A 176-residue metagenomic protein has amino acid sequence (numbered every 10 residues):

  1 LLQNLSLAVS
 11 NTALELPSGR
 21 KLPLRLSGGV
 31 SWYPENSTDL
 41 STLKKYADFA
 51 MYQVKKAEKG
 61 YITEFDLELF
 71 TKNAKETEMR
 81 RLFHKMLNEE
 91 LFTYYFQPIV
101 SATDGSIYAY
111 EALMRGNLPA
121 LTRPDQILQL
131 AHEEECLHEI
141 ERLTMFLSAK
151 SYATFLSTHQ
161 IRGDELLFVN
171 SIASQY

Functional and structural regions predicted by a protein language model:
L1, P17-K21, R25-L43, E68-T71 (+3 more regions): Catalytic strand-loop-helix junctions within cyclic-nucleotide turnover domains
L1-P17, Y46-D48, T144-L156: Alpha-helical scaffold within the catalytic cores of cyclic-nucleotide enzymes
V9-L26, K55, L156-E165: Catalytic core regions of nucleotide second-messenger enzymes
S18, Y33-K59, D125: Catalytic-core segments of nucleotide cyclases and related cyclic-nucleotide turnover enzymes
R25, P34, Q53-E78, R162-N170: Flexible, glycine/charge-rich interdomain/linker segments that couple and regulate nucleotide signaling catalytic cores
T71-E78, H132, C136-E141, A153: Signal-transducing alpha-helical linker
K75-H132, N170: Active-site core of bacterial EAL-family cyclic-dinucleotide phosphodiesterase domains
S106-A109, L137-Y176: Catalytic core of bacterial c-di-GMP phosphodiesterases, primarily the EAL and HD-GYP domains, capturing alpha-helical
